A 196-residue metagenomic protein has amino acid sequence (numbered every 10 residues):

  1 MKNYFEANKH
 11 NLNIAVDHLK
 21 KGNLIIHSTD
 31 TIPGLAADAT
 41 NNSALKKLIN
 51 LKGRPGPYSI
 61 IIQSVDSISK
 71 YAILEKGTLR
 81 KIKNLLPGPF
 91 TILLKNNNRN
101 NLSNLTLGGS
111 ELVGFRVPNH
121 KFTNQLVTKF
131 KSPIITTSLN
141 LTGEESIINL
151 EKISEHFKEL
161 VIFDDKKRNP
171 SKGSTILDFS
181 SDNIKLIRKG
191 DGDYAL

Functional and structural regions predicted by a protein language model:
M1-L196: Active-site-adjacent structural elements in enzyme catalytic cores
